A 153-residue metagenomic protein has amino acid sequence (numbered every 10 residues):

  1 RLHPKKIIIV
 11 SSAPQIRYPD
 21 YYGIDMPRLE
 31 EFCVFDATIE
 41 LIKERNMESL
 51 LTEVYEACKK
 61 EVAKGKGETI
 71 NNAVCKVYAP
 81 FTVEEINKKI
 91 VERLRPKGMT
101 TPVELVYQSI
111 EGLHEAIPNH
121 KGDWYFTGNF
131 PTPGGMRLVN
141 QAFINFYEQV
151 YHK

Functional and structural regions predicted by a protein language model:
R1-K153: PRPP-associated nucleotide enzymes
